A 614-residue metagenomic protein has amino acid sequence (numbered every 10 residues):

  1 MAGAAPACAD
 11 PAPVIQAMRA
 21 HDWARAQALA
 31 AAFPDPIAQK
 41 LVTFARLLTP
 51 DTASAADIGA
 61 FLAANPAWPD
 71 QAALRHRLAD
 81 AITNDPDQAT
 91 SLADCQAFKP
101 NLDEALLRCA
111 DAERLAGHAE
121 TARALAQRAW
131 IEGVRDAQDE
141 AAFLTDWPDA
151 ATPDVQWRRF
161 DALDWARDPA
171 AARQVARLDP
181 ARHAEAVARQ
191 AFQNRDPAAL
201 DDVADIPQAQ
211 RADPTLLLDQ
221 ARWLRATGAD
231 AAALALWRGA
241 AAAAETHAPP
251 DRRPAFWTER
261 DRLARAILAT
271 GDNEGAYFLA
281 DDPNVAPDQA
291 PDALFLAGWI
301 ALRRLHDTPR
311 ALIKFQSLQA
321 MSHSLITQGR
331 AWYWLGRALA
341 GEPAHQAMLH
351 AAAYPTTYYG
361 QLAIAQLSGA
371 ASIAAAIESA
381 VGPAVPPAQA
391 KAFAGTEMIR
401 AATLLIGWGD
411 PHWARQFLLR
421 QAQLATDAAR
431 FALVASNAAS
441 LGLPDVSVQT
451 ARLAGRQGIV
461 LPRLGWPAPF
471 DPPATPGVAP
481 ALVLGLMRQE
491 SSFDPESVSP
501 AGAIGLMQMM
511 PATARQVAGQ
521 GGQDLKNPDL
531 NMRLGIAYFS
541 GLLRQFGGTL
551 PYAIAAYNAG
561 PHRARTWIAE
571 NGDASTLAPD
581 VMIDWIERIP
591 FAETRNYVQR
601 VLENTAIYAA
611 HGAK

Functional and structural regions predicted by a protein language model:
A5-A45, A376-M398, G407: N-terminal leader/linker segments that initiate helical-solenoid repeat arrays
D10, A38-Q39, T43, R75-L78 (+9 more regions): TPR repeat positional signature
P13, L41-R46, L78, C109 (+9 more regions): Structural register within alpha-helical repeat arrays
A17, I82, E113, L163 (+8 more regions): Residue at a conserved register position within TPR or TPR-like alpha-solenoid repeats
H21, P86, G117, R167 (+7 more regions): Residue-level detector of the short coil/turn that links helix A to helix B within each tetratricopeptide repeat
A26, S91, A122, A172 (+6 more regions): Single-residue signature of alpha-solenoid repeat helices
Q27-I37, L47-D51, G59-D70, A81-T83 (+14 more regions): Solenoid-like repeat scaffolds
P36-I37, F44-A45, G59-A60, A64 (+10 more regions): Catalytic glycan-binding domains that act on GlcNAc-containing polysaccharides
